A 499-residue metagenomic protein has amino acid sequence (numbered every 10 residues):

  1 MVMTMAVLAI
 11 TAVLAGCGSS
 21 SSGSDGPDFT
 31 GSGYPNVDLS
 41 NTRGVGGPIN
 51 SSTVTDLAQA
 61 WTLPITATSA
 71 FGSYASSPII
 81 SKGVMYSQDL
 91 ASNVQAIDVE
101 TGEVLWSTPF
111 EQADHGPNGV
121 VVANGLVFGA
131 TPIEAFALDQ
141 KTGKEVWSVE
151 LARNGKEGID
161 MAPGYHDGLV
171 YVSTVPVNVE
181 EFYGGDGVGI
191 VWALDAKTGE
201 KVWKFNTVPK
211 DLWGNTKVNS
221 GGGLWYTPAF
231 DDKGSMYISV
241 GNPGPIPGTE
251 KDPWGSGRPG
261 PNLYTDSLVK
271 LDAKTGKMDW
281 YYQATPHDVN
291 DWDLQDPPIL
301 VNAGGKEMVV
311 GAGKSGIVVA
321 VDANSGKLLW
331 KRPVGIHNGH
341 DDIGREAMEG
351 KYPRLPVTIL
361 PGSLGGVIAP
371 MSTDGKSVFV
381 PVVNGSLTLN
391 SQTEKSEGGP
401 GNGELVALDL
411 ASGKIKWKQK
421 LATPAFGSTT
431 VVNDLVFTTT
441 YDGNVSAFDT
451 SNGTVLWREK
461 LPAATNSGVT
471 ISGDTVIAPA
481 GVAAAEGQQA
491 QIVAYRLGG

Functional and structural regions predicted by a protein language model:
V13-G16: C-terminal motif of bacterial Sec signal peptides marking the signal peptidase cleavage site
G18-S20: Bacterial signal peptide processing site
G23-A60, E394, P400-G401: Blade/loop signatures of beta-propeller domains
F29-N36, F71-N93, Q112-A135, G158-V191 (+7 more regions): Repeat-blade elements of multi-bladed beta-propeller folds
A58-A60, E103-S107, K144-S148, V202-W203 (+4 more regions): A structural motif specific to WD40 beta-propellers
T62-T68, F110-A113, E150-N154, V202-N219 (+2 more regions): Surface-exposed loop and turn segments in beta-propeller and other repeat-based domains that flank or scaffold
G187-E200, S256-G276, D322, G326 (+2 more regions): Beta-propeller blade signature
D288-V289, N338-D341, E346-R354, K420-G427 (+1 more regions): Conserved blade-ending motifs and adjacent loop-strand segments that build the rim/top face of beta-propeller domains
